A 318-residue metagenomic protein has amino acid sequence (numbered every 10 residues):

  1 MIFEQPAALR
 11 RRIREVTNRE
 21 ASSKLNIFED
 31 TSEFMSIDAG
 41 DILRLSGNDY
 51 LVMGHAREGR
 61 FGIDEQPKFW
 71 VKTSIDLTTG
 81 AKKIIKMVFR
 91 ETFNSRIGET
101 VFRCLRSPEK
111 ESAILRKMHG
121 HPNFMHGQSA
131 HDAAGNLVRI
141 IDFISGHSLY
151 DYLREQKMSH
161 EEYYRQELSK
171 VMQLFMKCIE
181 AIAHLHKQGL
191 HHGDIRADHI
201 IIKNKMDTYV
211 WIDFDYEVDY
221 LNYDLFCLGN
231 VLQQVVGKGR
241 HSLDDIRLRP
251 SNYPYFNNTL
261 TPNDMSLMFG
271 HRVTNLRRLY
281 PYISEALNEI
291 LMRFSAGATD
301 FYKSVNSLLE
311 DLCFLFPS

Functional and structural regions predicted by a protein language model:
I2-G62: Juxta-kinase regulatory segment immediately upstream of eukaryotic protein kinase catalytic domains
E58-R116: ATP-binding glycine-rich loop module of kinase domains
A113-A130: Conserved HxN/HPN-centered segment at the entrance to the catalytic loop of eukaryotic protein kinase-like domains
A134-S148, Y152: Conserved short submotifs of the Hanks-type protein kinase catalytic core that shape the nucleotide-binding pocket
L174-F175: Activation segment signature within eukaryotic-like protein kinase domains
I182-A197, I202: Catalytic-loop of the protein kinase fold
Y209-E289: C-lobe/activation-segment region of protein kinase-like
S295-S307: A conserved short helix/loop substructure at the end of the activation segment of eukaryotic-like protein kinase domains
